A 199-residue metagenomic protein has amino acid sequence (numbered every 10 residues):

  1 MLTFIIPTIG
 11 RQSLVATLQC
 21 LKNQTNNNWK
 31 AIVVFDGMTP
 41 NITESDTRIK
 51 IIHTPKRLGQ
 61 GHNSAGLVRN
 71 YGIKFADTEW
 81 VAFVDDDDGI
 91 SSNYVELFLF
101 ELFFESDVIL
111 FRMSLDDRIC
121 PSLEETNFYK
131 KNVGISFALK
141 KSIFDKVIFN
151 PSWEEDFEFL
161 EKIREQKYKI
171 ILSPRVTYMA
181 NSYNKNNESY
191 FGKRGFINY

Functional and structural regions predicted by a protein language model:
G10-N23: Short, well-formed alpha-helical segments that are part of the catalytic scaffolds of diverse glycosyltransferases
L18, N28-M38, K50-K56: Short beta-strand/loop segment that forms part of the nucleotide-sugar
R57-A76: Glycine-rich, basic loop-to-helix element that forms the pyrophosphate-binding segment of sugar-nucleotide handling
V81: Short aromatic/hydrophobic "clamp" motif used to bind/position activated sugar donors
D85-G89: The conserved acidic donor/metal-binding loop of glycosyltransferases
N93-S122: Conserved donor NDP-sugar-binding/catalytic core segment of glycosyltransferases
R112, I170-T177: Catalytic beta-strand/loop signature of glycosyltransferases that borders the donor
W153-F159: Acidic donor-binding loop at a coil-to-helix junction in glycosyltransferase catalytic cores that engages
